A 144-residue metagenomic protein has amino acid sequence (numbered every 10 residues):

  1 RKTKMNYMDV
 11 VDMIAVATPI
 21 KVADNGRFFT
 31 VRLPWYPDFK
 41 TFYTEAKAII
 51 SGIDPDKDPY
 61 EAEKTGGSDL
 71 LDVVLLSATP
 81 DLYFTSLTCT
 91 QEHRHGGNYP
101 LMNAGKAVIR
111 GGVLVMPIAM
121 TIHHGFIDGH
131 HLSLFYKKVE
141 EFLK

Functional and structural regions predicted by a protein language model:
R1-K4, F29-K40, G52, L101-K144: Active-site-proximal acidic secondary-structure segment that organizes catalysis
R1-T18: Hydrophobic "lid/gating" helix adjacent to the active-site nucleophile that controls access to an acyl-thioester pocket
K2-T3, E61, S86-C89: Glycine-rich, charged/polar anion/phosphate-binding loops that engage phosphate groups from diverse ligands
M8-V11, G66-S68, R110: A short beta-turn/loop motif at secondary-structure boundaries
A17-V22, A104-V108: Short beta-strand elements
V22-F84: Helical lid/core segments from catalytic subdomains that handle acyl or acyl-like groups
L71-V115: Flexible, Gly/Pro-enriched loop and linker segments at secondary-structure and domain junctions
